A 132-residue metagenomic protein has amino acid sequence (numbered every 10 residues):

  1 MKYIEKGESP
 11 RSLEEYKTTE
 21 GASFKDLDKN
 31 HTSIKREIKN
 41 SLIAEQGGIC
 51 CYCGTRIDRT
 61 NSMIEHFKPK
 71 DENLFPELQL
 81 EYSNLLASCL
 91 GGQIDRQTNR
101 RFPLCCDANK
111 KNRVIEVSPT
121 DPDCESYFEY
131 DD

Functional and structural regions predicted by a protein language model:
M1-G47, T55-I64, D71-D132: Replace "small metal-dependent catalytic modules" with "small catalytic or cofactor-binding modules
